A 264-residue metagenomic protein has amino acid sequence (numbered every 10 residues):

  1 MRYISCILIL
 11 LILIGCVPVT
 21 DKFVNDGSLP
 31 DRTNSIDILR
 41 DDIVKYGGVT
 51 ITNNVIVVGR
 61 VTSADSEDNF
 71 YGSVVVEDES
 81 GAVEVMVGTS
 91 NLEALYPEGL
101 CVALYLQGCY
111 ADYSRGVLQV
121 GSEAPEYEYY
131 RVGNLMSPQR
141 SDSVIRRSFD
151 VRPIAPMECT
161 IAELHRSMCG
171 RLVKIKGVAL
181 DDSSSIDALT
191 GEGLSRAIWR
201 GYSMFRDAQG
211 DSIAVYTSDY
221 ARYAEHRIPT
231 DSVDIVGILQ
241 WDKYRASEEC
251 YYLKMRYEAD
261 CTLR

Functional and structural regions predicted by a protein language model:
M1-S5, P18: Positively charged n-region of N-terminal signal peptides that target proteins for export
C6-L10: Hydrophobic alpha-helical membrane-embedded or membrane-associated segments
I12-G15: C-terminal motif of bacterial Sec signal peptides marking the signal peptidase cleavage site
V17-E98, A103-R264: OB-fold nucleic-acid-binding modules
